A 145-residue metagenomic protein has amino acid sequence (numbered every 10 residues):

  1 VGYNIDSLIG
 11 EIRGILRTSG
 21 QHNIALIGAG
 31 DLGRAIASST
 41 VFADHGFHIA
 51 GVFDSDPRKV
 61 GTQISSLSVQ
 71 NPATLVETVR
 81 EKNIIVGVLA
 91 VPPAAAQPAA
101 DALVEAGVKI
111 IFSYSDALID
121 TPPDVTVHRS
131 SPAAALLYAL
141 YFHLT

Functional and structural regions predicted by a protein language model:
V1-A106, P122-L144: Hydrophobic, well-ordered beta-alpha structural blocks that scaffold small-molecule cofactor pockets
V91, Y114-D116: Short secondary-structure boundary segments
E105-Y114: Internal alpha/beta core interface subdomains
I119: Short, glycine/polar-rich helix-capping loops at beta-to-alpha or helix-loop-helix junctions that flank or form
